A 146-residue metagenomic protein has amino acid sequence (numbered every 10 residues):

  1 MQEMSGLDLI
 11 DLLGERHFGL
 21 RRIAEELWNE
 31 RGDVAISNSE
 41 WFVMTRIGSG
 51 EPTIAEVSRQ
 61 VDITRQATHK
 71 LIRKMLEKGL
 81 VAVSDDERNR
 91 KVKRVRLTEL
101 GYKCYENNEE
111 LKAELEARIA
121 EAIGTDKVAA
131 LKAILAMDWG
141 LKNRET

Functional and structural regions predicted by a protein language model:
M1-M4, T125-T146: C-terminal regulatory/oligomerization modules of transcriptional regulators
M1-V34: N-terminal leader segment of winged-helix/HTH proteins
S5, S39-E40, L100: N-terminal positioning helix adjacent to the helix-turn-helix/winged-helix DNA-binding module
I10-H17, V61, E109, A120: Amphipathic, non-transmembrane alpha-helical scaffold segments
G19, G48-S49, E114, R118: Alpha-helical structural segments
R22-Q66: N-terminal helix-turn-helix DNA-binding core of bacterial DNA-binding proteins
E26, R73-A130, A136: Charged, amphipathic alpha-helical coiled-coil/dimerization segments
